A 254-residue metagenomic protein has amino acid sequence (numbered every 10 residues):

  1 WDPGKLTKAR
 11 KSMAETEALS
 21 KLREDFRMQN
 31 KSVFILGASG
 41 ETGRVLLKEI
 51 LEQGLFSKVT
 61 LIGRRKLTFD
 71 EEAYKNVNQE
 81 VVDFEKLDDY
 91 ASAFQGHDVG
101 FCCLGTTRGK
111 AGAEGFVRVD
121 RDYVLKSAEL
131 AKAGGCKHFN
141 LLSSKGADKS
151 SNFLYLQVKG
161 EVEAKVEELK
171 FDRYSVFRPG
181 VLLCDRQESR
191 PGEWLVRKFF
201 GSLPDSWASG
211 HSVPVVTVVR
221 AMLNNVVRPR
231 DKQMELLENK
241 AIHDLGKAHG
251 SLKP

Functional and structural regions predicted by a protein language model:
W1-S32, G250-P254: Non-catalytic terminal and boundary segments that flank Rossmann-like NAD(P)-dependent oxidoreductase
N30-Q53: N-terminal Rossmann NAD(P)H-binding glycine-rich loop of SDR-like oxidoreductase domains
V33-F34, L61, T68-K126, L130-A133: NAD(P)H-binding glycine-rich loop region in Rossmannoid oxidoreductase-like domains and their noncatalytic homologs
L36, I62, C103-L104, F139-K145 (+1 more regions): SDR active-site strand-loop-helix element
L36, V117-R121, S151-G160, A208-V213: Short-chain dehydrogenase/reductase
A164-Q187: Conserved beta-loop-beta element that borders a ligand/cofactor-binding pocket
D205-K232: C-terminal helical subdomain
